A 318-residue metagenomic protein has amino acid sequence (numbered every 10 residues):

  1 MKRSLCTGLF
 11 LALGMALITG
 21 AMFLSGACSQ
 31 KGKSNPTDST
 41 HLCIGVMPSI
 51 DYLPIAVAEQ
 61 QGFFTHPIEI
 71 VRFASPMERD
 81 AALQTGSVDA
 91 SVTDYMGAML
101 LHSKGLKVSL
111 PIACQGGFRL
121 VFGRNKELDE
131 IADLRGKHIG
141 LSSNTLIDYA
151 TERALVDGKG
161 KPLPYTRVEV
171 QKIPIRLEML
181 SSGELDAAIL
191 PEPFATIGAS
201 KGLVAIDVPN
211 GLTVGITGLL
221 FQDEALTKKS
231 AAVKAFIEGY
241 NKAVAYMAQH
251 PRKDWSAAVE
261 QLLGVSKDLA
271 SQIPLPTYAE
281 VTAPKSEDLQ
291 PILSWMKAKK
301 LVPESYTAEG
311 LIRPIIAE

Functional and structural regions predicted by a protein language model:
K2-G14: Bacterial N-terminal signal peptides that target proteins for export
L24-A27: C-terminal motif of bacterial Sec signal peptides marking the signal peptidase cleavage site
S29-K31: Bacterial signal peptide processing site
N35-L163, R167-V170, M179, D186-E192 (+1 more regions): Short, glycine-/small- and polar/acidic-enriched structural segments that line small-molecule recognition paths
T65, L212, A279-S286, T307: Short, solvent-exposed loop/beta-turn-alpha elements that line the ligand-binding surface or hinge of extracytoplasmic
M96, K126, P164-V168, K172-V259: Pocket-lining segment of extracytoplasmic ligand-binding domains
T227-P303: Secondary-structure end/capping motifs
K297-E318: Conserved C-terminal helix/tail region of periplasmic/extracytoplasmic solute-binding proteins
